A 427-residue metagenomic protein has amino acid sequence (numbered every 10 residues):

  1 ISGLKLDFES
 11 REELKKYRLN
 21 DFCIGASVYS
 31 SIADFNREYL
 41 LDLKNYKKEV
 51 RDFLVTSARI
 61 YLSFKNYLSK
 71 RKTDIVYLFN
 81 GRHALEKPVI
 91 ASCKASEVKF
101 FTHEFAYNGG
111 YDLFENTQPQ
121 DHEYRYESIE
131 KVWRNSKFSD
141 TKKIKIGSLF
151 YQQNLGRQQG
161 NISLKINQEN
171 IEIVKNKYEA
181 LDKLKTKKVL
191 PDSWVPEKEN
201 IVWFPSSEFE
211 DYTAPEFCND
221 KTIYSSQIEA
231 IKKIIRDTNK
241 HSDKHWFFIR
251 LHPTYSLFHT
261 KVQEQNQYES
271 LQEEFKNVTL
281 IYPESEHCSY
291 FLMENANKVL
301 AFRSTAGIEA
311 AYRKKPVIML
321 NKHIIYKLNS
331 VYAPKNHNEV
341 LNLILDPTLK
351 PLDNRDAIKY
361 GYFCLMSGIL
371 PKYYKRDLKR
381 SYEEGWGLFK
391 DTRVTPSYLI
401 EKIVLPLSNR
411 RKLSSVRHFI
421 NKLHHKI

Functional and structural regions predicted by a protein language model:
I1-A58, F105-L181, Y374, L378-D391 (+2 more regions): Conserved N-terminal ligand/cofactor-binding loop architecture of enzyme catalytic domains
I60-N116: Conserved nucleotide-sugar donor-interacting segment of glycosyltransferase catalytic cores, predominantly GT-B
Y67-S69, W194, F291-N295: Structural alpha-helical scaffold elements that stabilize or flank donor/cofactor-binding regions in carbohydrate
L85, Y111, E284-Y332: A donor-sugar binding/catalytic signature common to diverse glycosyltransferases and related nucleotide-sugar
V98-Y107, F247, L280, V317: Hydrophobic beta-strand scaffold residues
G160-E269: Conserved catalytic-core segment of nucleotide-activated headgroup transferases in glycan assembly
Q265-P283: Nucleotide-activated donor-binding/catalytic signature segment of Leloir-type glycosyltransferases, i.e., the conserved
P316-Y362, M366: Nucleotide-sugar donor-binding patch of glycosyltransferase catalytic domains
